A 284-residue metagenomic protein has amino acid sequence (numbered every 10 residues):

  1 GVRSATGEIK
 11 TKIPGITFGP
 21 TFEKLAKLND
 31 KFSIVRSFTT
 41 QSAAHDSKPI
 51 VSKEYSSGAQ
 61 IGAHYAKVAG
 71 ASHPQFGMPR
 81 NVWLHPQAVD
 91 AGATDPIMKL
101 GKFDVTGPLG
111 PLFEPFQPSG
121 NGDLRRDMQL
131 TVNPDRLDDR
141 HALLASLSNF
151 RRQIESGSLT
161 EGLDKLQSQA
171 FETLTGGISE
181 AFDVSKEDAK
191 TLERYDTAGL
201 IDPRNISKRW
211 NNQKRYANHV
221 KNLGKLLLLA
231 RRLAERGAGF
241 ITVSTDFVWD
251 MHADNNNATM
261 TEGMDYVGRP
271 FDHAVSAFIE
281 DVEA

Functional and structural regions predicted by a protein language model:
G1-A284: Ligand-binding pockets and gating/stacking loops
